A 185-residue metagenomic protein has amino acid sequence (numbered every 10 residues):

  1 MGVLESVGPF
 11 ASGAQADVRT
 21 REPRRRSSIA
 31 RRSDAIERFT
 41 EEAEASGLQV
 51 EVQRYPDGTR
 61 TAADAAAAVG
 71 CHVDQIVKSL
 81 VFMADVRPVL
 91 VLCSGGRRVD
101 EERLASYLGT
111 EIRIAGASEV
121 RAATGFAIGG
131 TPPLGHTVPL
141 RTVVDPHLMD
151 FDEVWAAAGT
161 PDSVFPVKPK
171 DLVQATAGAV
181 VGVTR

Functional and structural regions predicted by a protein language model:
G2-R185: Extended, low-hydrophobicity, polar/charged segments
